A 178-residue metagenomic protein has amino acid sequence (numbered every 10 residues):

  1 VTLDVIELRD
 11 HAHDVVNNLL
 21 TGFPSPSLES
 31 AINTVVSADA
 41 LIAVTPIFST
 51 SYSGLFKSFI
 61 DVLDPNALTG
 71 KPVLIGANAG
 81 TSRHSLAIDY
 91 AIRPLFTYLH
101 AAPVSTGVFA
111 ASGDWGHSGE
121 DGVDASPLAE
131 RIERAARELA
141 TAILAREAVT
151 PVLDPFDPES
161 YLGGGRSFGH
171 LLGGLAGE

Functional and structural regions predicted by a protein language model:
V1, T69, V104: Residue-level signal for beta-strand positions within conserved beta-sheet cores that form or flank
V1-K57, P158, L162-E178: N-terminal beta1-alpha1-beta2 submodule of the flavodoxin-like/Rossmannoid cofactor-binding fold
D4-D14, L99-H117: Mobile beta-alpha loop/short-helix "lid" or hinge segments that flank ligand
N18, G22-S25, S82, G122-S126 (+1 more regions): Charge-dense, low-complexity intrinsically disordered segments
F23-H100: Helix-loop-strand module that forms the ligand-binding subsite of alpha/beta enzymes
L86, Y90-P94, A102, E130-E133 (+2 more regions): Residues on a specific face of well-ordered alpha-helices
Y90, F96, S105, V149-P151: Juxtamembrane/interface motifs at transmembrane-helix termini
F109-E178: Glycine-rich phosphate/pyrophosphate-binding loop and the adjoining helix
